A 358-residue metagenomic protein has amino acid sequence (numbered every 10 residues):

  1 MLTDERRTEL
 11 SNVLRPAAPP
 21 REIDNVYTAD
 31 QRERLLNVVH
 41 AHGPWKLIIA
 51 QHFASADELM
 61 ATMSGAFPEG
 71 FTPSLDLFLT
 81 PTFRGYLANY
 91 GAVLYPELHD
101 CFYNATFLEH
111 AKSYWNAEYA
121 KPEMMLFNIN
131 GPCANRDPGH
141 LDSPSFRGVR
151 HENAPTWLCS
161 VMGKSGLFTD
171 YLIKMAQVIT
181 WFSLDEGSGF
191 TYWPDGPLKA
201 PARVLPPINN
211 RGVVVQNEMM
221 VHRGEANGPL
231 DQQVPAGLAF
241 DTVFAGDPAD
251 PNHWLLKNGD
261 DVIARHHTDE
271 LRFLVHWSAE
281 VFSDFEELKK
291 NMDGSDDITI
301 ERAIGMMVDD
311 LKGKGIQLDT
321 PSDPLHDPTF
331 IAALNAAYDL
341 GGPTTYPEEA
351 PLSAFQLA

Functional and structural regions predicted by a protein language model:
M1-T8, A29-Y114, N135-D137: Non-heme Fe(II)-dependent double-stranded beta-helix
N12-P16: Short, flexible turn/loop "capping" segments at secondary-structure junctions
A17, A92-V93, L158-M162, W193 (+1 more regions): Short linear interaction motifs
R21-Y27: Short amphipathic
I49-F83, H140-K164, N227-V262: Charged, glycine/proline-rich intrinsically disordered loops and linkers
A54, E123-G131: Short, glycine/charge-rich beta-strand/loop segments that flank catalytic centers and engage negatively charged groups
K112-P122, P132-D241: Catalytic core of non-heme Fe(II) oxygenases with the double-stranded beta-helix
G187-A350: Catalytic core of Fe(II)/2-oxoglutarate
